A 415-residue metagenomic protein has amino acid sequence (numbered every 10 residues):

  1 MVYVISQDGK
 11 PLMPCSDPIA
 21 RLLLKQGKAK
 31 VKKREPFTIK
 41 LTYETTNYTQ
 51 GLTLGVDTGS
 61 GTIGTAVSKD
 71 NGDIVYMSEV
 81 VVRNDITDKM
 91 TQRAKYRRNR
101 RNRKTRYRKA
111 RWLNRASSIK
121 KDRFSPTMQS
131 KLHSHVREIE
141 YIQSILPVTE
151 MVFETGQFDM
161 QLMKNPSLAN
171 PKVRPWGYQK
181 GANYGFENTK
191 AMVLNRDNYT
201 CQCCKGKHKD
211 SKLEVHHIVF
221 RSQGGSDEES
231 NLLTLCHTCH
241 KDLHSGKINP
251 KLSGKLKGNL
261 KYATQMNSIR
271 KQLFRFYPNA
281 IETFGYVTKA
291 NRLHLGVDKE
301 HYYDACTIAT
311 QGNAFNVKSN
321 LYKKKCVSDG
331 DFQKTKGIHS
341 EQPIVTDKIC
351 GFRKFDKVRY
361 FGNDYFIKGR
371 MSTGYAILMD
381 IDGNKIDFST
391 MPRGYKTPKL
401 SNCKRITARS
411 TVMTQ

Functional and structural regions predicted by a protein language model:
C15-N47, Y178, A182: Charged, flexible boundary elements
T45-N47, G185, T189-D197, G225-E229 (+1 more regions): Short, flexible, mixed-charge glycine/proline-rich loop motifs that serve as phosphate/nucleic-acid-contacting
N47, S68-Y184, P250-G351, P398-Q415: Substrate-contacting helices/loops that form the catalytic groove of nucleic-acid and nucleotide-polymer processing
Q50-K69: Gly/Thr-rich phosphate-binding beta-strand-loop-beta motif of the actin/hexokinase/Hsp70
Q202-H237, L243-I248: Histidine-centered nuclease catalytic patch
D347-F361: Short coil-to-beta transition motif at edge beta-strands of beta-rich domains
D356-K357, N363-I377: Short beta-strand-centered aromatic/proline hotspots
